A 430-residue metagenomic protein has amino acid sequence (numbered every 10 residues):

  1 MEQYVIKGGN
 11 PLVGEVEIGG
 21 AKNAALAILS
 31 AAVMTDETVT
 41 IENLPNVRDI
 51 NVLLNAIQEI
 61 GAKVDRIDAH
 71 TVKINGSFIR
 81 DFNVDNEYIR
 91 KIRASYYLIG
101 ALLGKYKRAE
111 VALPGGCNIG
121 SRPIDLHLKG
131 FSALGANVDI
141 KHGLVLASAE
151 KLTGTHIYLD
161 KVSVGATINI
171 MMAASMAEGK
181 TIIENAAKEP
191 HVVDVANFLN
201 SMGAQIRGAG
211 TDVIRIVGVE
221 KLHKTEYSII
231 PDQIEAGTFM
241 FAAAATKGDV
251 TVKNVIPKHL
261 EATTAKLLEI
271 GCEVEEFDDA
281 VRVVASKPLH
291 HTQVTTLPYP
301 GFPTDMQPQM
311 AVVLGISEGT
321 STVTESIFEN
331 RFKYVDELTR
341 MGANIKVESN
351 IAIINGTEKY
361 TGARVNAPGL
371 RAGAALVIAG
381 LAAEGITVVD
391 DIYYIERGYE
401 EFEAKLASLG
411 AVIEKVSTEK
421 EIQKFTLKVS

Functional and structural regions predicted by a protein language model:
M1-S430: Short, structured segments at the rim of ligand-binding sites
